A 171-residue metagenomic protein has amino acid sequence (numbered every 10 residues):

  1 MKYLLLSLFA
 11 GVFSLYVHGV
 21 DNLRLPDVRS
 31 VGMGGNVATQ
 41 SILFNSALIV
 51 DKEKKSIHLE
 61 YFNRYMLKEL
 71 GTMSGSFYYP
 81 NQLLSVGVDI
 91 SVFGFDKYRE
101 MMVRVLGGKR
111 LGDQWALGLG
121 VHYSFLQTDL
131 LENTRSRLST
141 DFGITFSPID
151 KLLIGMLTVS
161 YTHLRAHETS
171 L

Functional and structural regions predicted by a protein language model:
M1-V28: Cleavable N-terminal export/targeting peptides
H18-R165, S170-L171: Subset of outer-membrane beta-barrel
